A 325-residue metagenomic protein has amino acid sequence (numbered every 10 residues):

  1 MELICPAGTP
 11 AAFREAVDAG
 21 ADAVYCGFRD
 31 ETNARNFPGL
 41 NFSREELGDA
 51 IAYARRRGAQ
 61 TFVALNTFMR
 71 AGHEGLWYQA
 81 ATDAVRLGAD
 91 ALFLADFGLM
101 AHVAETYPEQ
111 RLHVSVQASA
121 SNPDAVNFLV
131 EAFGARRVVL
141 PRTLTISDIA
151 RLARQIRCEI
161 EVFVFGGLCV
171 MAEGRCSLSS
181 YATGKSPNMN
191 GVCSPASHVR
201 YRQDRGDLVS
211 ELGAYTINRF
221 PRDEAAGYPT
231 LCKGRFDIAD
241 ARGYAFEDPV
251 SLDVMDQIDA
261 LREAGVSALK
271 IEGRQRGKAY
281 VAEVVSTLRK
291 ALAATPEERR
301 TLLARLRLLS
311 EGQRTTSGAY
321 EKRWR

Functional and structural regions predicted by a protein language model:
M1-A120, V139, I146-A268, R274-R325: Active-site pocket-lining/capping segments in soluble small-molecule metabolic enzymes
N122-A125: Short, glycine/polar-rich helix-capping loops at beta-to-alpha or helix-loop-helix junctions that flank or form
